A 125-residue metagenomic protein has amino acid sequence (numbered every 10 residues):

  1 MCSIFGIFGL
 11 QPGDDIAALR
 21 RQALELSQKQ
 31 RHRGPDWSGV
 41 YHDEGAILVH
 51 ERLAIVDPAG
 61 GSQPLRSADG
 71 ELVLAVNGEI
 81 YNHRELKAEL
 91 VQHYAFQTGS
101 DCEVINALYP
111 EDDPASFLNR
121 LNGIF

Functional and structural regions predicted by a protein language model:
M1-F125: N-terminus-centric sequence/structural signature that marks the extreme N-terminus and adjacent "lid/interface" module
